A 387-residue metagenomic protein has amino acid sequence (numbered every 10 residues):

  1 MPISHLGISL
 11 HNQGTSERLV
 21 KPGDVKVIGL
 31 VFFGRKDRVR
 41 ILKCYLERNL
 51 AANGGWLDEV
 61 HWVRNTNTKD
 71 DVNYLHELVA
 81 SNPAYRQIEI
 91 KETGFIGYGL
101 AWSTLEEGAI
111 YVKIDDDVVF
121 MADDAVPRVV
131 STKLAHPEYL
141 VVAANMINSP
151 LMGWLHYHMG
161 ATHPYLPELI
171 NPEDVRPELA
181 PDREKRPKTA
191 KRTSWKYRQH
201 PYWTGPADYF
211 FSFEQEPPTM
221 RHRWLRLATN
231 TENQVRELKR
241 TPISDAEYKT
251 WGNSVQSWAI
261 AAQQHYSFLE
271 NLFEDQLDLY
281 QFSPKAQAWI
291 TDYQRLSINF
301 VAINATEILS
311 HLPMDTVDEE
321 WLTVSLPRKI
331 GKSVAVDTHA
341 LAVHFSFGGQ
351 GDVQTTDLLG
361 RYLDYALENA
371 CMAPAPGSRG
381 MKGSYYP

Functional and structural regions predicted by a protein language model:
P2-H11, K21-G23, L42, Q199-P387: C-terminal catalytic/acceptor-binding lobe
H11-S16, R35-N53: Short, well-formed alpha-helical segments that are part of the catalytic scaffolds of diverse glycosyltransferases
G23-V27, L50-H61: Short loop->beta transition adjacent to catalytic acidic/histidine clusters or analogous donor-positioning motifs
V27-K36: A conserved hydrophobic helix/loop-capping motif in glycosyltransferases and polysaccharide synthases
W62-K113, V119-P127: Active-site-proximal specificity loops/subdomain of glycosyltransferases
G108, V119, D123-A135, Y197 (+2 more regions): Short alpha-helix within the catalytic core of nucleotide-sugar-dependent glycosyltransferases
M121-N171: Conserved donor-nucleotide/metal-binding helix-loop-beta segment in metal-dependent transferases, i.e., the alpha-helix
L151-W224: Non-catalytic, alpha-helical, charged scaffold/linker segments that couple or flank catalytic or architectural cores
